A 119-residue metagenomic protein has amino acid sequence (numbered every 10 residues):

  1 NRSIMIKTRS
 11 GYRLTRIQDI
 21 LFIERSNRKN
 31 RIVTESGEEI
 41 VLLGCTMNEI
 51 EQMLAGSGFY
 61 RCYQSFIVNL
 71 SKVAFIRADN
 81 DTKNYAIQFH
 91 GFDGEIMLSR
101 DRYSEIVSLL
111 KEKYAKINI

Functional and structural regions predicted by a protein language model:
N1-I119: Basic, polyanion-interacting recognition surfaces, primarily in bacterial LytTR/OmpR-type DNA-binding effector domains
